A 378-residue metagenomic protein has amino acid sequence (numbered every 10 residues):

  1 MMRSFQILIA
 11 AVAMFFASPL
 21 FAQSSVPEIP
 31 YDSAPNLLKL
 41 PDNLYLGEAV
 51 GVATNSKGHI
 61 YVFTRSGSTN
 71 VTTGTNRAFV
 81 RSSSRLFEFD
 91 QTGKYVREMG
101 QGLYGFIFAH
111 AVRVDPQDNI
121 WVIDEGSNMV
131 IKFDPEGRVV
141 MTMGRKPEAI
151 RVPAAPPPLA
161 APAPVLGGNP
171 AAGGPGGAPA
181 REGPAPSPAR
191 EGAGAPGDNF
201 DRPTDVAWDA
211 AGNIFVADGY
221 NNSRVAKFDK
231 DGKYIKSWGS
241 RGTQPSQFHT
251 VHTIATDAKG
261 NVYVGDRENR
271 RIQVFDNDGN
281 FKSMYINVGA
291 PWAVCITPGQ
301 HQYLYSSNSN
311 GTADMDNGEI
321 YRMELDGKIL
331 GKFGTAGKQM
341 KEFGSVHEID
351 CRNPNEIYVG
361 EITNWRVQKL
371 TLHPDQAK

Functional and structural regions predicted by a protein language model:
M1-F5: Positively charged n-region of N-terminal signal peptides that target proteins for export
Q6-P19: Bacterial N-terminal signal peptides
F21-K378: Eukaryotic scaffold repeat domains enriched in small/polar residues
